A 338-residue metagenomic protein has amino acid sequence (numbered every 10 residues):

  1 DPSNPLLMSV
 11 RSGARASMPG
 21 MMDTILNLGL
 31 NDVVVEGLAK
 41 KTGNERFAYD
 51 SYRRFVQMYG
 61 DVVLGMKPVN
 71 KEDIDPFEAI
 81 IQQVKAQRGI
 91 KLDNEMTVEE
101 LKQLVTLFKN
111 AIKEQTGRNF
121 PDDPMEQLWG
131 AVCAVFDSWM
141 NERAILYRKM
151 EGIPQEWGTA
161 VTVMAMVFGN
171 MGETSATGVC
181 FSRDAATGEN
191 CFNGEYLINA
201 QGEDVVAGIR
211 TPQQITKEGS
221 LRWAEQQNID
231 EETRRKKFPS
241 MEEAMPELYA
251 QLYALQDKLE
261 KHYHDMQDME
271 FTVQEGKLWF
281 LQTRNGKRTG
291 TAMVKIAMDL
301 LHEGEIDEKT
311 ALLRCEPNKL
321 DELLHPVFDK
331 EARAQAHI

Functional and structural regions predicted by a protein language model:
D1-A336: Nucleotide/phosphate-binding sheet-loop regions of phosphoryl- and nucleotidyl-transfer enzymes
